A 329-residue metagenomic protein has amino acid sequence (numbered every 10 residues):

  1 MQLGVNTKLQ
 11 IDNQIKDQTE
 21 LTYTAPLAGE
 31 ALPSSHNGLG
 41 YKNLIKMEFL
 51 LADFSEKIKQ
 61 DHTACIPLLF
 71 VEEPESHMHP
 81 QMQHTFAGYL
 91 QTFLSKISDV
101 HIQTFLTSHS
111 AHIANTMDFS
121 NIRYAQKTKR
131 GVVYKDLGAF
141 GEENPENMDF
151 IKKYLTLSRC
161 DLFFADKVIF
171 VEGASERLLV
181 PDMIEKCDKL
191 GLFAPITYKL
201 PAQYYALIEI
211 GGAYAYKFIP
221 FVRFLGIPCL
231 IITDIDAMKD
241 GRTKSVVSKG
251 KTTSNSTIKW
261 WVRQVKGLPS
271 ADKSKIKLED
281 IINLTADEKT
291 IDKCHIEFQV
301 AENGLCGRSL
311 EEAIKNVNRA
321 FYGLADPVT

Functional and structural regions predicted by a protein language model:
M1-A31, T63: Alpha-helical coupling/stalk and coiled-coil linker elements that connect catalytic or binding modules and transmit
L3-T7, A31, T107-H109, A213-K217: Short alpha-helical segments and helix-capping/turn motifs at coil-helix boundaries
L3-T7, Y134-K135, I296: Generic structural motif
L9-Q14, S35-N37, A114, R159-L162 (+1 more regions): Replace "in large, NTP-powered and nucleic-acid-processing enzymes" with "in large, NTP-powered factors and other
D17, G40-Y41, A64-C65, V100-H101 (+5 more regions): Short, well-ordered loop/turn elements at secondary-structure boundaries
E20-T22, P33-H36, F70, H77 (+7 more regions): Structured core elements
T22-S158: Switch/communication elements of ASCE P-loop NTPase nucleotide-binding domains
L155-F170, A174-T329: Acidic, Mg2+-coordinating catalytic modules of nucleic-acid enzymes
